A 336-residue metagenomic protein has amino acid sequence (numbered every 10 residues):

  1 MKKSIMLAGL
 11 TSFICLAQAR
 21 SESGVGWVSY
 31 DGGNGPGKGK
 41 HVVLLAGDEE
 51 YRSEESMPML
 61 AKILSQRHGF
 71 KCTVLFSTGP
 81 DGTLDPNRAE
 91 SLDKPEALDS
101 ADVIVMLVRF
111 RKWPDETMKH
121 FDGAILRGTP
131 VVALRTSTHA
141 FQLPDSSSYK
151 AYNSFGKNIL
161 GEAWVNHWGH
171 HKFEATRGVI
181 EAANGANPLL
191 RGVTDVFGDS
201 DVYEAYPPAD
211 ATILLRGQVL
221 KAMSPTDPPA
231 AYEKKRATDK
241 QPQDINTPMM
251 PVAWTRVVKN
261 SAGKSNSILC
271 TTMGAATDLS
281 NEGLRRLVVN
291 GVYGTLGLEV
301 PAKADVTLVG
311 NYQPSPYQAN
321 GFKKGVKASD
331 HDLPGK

Functional and structural regions predicted by a protein language model:
M1-L7: Bacterial N-terminal signal peptides that target proteins for export
A8-C15: Bacterial N-terminal signal peptides
S21-G37, E55-S56, Q66-R67, M223 (+1 more regions): Extracellular ligand-binding/catalytic regions of CAZymes and related secreted enzymes and adhesion modules
G24-W27, S65, K71, A89 (+2 more regions): Catalytic beta-strand/loop cores that center a nucleophilic Ser/Cys/Thr and support acyl-enzyme chemistry
V28-Y30, V43-L45, E49-A133, S137-A140: Helical hinge/lid and interdomain linker segments adjacent to catalytic or ligand-binding clefts that mediate domain
K40: Nucleotide donor/acceptor-binding cores
E49-E50, R111, T138-A140, Q218-A222 (+2 more regions): Short, solvent-exposed loop/turn segments at secondary-structure junctions
M106, F110-G192: A glycine-rich, often tryptophan-bearing local segment used as a flexible ligand/cofactor-contacting loop or short
